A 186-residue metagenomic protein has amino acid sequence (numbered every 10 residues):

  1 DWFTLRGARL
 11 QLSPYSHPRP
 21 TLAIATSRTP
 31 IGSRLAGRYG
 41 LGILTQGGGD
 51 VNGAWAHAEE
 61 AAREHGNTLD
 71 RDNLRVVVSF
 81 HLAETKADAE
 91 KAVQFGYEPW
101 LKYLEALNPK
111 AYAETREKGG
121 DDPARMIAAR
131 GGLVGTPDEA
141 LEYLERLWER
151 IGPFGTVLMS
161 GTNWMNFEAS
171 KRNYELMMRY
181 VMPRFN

Functional and structural regions predicted by a protein language model:
D1-N186: Active-site-adjacent structural elements that line small-molecule/cofactor binding pockets in enzymes
